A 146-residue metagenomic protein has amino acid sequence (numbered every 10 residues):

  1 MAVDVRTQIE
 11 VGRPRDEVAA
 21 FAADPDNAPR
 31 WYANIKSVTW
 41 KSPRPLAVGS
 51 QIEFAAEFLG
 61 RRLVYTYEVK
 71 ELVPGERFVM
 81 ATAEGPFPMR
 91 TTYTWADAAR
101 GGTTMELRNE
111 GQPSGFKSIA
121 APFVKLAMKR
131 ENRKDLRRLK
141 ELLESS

Functional and structural regions predicted by a protein language model:
M1-A47, E144: Hydrophobic ligand-binding cavity/cleft-lining segments
D4-R6, R62-T66, P88-T92: Short, surface-exposed coil-to-beta transition loops
Q8-G12, T39, A55, E68 (+1 more regions): Generic structural detector for well-ordered beta-strands
V11, F58-G60, G111-G115: Beta-strand elements of well-folded, non-transmembrane domains
R15-D16, P43-L46, K70-G75, T94-T104 (+1 more regions): A short, structured loop/turn motif at beta-sheet edges
Q51-E57, F78-E84: Short beta-strand segments that buttress and anchor functional surface loops
L59-R62, E71-R77, P86: Short, charged/polar surface micro-motifs in flexible loops or helix N-caps
V79-K134, L139: Beta-strand/loop substructures that line and gate deep hydrophobic ligand-binding cavities in soluble
